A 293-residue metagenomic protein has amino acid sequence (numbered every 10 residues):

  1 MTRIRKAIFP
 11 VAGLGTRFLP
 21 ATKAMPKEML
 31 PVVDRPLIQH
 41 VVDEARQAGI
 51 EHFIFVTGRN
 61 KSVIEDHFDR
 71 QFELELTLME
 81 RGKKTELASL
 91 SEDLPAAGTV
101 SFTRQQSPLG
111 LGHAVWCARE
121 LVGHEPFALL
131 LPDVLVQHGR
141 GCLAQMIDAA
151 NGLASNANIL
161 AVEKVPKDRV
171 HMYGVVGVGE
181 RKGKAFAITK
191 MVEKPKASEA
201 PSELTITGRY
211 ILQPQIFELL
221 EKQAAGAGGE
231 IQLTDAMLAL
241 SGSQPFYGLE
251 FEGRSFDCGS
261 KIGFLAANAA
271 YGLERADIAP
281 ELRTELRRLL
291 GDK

Functional and structural regions predicted by a protein language model:
M1-A7, E281-R287: Positively charged, low-complexity intrinsically disordered leader regions
T2-E80, G141-Q145: N-terminal glycine-rich phosphate-binding loop and ensuing alpha1 helix
K6, E51-F53, T99, P126 (+3 more regions): Residues at the starts of beta-strands that form the adenosine-phosphate
G13, R59, V134, G141 (+2 more regions): Alpha-helix/helix-capping structural signal
M29, V100-F102, N158-I159, F246-G248 (+1 more regions): Conserved beta-strand scaffold positions in the cores of enzyme catalytic domains, especially in NTP/NDP-utilizing
I38, A45, I64, A118 (+3 more regions): Residue-level signal for inorganic ion chemistry
E73-T77, S91-V178, L212-P214, L220-Q223: Conserved beta-loop-beta/alpha segment of the NTase-like Rossmann-fold superfamily that binds/positions NTPs
A128, I147, N151-G152, K182-T284: Catalytic-core segments of class I nucleotidyltransferases/pyrophosphorylases that form NMP-activated intermediates
